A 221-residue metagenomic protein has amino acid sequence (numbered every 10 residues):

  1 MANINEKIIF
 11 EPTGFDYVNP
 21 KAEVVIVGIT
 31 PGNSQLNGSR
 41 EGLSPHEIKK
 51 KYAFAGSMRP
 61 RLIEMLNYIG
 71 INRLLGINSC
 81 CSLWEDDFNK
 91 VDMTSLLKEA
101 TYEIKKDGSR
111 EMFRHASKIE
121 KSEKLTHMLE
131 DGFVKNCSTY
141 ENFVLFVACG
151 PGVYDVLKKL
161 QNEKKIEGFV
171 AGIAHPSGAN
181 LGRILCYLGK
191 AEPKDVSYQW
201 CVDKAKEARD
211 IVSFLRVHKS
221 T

Functional and structural regions predicted by a protein language model:
M1-L145, P151-K158, G178-G182, C186-W200 (+1 more regions): A polyanion-binding, active-site-adjacent surface
F143, K164-E167: Secondary-structure boundary/capping positions in well-ordered alpha/beta enzyme cores
L157-K165: Short, aromatic/basic amphipathic alpha-helical patches
I166-H175: Short hydrophobic/aromatic-enriched beta-strand-loop microsegments
S197-T221: Extended, charge-rich low-complexity interaction segments
